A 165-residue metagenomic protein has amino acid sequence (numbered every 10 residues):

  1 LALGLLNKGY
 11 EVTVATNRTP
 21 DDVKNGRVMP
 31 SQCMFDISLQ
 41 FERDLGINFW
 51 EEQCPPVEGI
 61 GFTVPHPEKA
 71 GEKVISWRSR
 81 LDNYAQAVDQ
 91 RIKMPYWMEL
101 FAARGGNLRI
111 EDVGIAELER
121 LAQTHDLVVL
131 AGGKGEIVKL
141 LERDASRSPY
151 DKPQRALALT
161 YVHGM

Functional and structural regions predicted by a protein language model:
L1-R18: N-terminal Rossmann-like FAD-binding beta1-loop-alpha1 element of flavoenzymes
L5, V28-M29, E142-S146: Short, glycine/charged-enriched secondary-structure capping and boundary segments
V14, E51, L108-I110: A structural preference for short, hydrophobic beta-strand core positions in alpha/beta folds
R18-E68: N-terminal FAD cofactor-binding segment of flavoenzymes
S31, S38, R43-D44, K93-G106: N-terminal Rossmann-like dinucleotide/flavin-binding domain of flavoprotein oxidoreductases that bind FAD/FMN
V57-E58, V64-L81, M165: Charged, glycine/proline-rich intrinsically disordered loops and linkers
A70-V88, E136, E142-P149: Helix-loop-beta segment of a Rossmann-like dinucleotide-binding subdomain
Y96, L100-M165: Predominantly flavin-linked oxidoreductase catalytic cores and closely associated redox partners
